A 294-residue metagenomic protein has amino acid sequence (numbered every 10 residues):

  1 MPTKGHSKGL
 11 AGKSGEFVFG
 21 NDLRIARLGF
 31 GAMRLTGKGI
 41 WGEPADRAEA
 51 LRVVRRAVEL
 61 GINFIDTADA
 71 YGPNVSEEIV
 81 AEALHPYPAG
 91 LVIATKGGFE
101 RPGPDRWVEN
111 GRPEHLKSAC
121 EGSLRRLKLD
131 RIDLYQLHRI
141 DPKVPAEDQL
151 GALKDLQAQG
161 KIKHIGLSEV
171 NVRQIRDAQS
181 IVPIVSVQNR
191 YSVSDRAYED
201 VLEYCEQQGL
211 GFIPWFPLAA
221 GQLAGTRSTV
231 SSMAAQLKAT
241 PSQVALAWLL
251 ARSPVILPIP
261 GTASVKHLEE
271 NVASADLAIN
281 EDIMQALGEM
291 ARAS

Functional and structural regions predicted by a protein language model:
M1-L91: N-terminal binding-site loop/beta-alpha segment at the start of enzyme catalytic domains that lines or forms
T3-A11, E16, I140-S294: Beta/alpha (TIM)-barrel catalytic core signal, keyed to glycine-rich beta->alpha loops juxtaposed to Asp/Glu that bind
G20, A81-V92, R125-K128, Q179-I181 (+1 more regions): Acidic (Asp/Glu)-rich catalytic clusters
N21-W41, A94-W107, R131, Q136 (+1 more regions): N-terminal small/glycine-rich loop or linker at the start of catalytic domains across soluble metabolic enzymes
F30, T67, T95, L134-L137 (+3 more regions): Conserved beta-strand positions
G42-E49, V75, I79, W107-H115 (+3 more regions): Alpha-helix N-cap and loop-to-helix initiation/capping positions
E43-A57, G111-L127, N171-R176: Short, acidic/polar
L124-K143: Active-site groove signature of glycoside hydrolases
